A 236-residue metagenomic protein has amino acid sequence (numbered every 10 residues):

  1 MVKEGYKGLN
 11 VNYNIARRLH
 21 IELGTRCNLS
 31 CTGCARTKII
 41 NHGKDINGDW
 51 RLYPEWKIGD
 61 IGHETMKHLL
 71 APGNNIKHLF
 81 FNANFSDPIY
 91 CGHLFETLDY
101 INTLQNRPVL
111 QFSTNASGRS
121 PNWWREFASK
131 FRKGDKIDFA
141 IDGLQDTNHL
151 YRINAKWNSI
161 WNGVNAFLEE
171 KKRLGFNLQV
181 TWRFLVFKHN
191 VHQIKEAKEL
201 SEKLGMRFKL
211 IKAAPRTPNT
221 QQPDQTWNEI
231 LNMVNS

Functional and structural regions predicted by a protein language model:
M1-K136, L150-N162, E169-K171, A214-V234: Conserved alpha-helical substructure of the radical SAM core
A83, T114, I141, F184-V186: Short beta-strand/turn micro-motifs composed of small residues that flank or help shape donor/cofactor-binding pockets
P108-L110, V180, F208: Hydrophobic anchor at the start of a short beta-strand that flanks the dinucleotide cofactor-binding loop
F112, V164-Q193, A213-P215: Conserved strand-turn element in the central/C-terminal portion of the radical SAM core barrel that lines
R132-Q145, R207-P215: Non-cysteine beta-strand/loop elements that form the S-adenosyl-L-methionine
D146, L150, V191: Active-site oxyanion-binding pockets that recognize sulfate/phosphate
K188-L204: Catalytic cores of alpha/beta
